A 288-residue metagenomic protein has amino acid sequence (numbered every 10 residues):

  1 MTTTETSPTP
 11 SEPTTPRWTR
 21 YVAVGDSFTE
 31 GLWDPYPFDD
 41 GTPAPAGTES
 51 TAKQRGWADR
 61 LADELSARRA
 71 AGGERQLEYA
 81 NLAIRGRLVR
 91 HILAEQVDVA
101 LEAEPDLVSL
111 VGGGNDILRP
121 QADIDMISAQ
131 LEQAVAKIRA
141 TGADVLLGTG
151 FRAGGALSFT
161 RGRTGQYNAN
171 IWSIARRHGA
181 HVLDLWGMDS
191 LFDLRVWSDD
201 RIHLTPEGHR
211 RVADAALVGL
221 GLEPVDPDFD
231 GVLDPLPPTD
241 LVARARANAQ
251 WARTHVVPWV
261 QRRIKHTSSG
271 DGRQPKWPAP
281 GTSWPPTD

Functional and structural regions predicted by a protein language model:
T2-A83, V97-E104: Serine-esterase "nucleophile elbow" of acetyl-processing enzymes
T2-S7, R177, E207, R211-D288: Conserved catalytic region of serine esterases and O-acyltransferases that act on ester linkages in lipids
V22-A23, A80-N81, L107-V111, L146-T149: Structural recognition of the beta-strand scaffold that forms the well-ordered cores of secreted hydrolase catalytic
E30-P37, R75, V89-M126, A153: Oxyanion-hole/transition-state-stabilizing segment in secreted/luminal serine hydrolases and related acyltransferases
I124-E132, R163-N168: Charged helix-capping and loop-helix junction motifs
V135-R139: Surface-exposed amphipathic alpha-helices with a cationic face
A140-V145, A180: A short helix->loop->beta-strand "cap" motif at the edges of active sites that frequently abuts
G154-G187, P206: Substrate-gating cap/lid alpha-helix
